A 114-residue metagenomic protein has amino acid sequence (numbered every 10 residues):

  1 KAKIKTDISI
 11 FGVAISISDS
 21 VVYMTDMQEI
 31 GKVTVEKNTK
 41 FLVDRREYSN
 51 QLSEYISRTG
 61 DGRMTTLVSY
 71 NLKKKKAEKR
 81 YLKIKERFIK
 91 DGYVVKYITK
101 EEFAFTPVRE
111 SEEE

Functional and structural regions predicted by a protein language model:
K1-V68, K79, F88-E114: Acidic/polar low-complexity segments and flexible, solvent-exposed patches
K73-A77: Amphipathic, coiled-coil-like alpha-helical scaffolding segments used for oligomerization/assembly
L82-I84: Acidic/His-rich segments in extracytoplasmic proteins that coordinate ligands and/or metal ions
